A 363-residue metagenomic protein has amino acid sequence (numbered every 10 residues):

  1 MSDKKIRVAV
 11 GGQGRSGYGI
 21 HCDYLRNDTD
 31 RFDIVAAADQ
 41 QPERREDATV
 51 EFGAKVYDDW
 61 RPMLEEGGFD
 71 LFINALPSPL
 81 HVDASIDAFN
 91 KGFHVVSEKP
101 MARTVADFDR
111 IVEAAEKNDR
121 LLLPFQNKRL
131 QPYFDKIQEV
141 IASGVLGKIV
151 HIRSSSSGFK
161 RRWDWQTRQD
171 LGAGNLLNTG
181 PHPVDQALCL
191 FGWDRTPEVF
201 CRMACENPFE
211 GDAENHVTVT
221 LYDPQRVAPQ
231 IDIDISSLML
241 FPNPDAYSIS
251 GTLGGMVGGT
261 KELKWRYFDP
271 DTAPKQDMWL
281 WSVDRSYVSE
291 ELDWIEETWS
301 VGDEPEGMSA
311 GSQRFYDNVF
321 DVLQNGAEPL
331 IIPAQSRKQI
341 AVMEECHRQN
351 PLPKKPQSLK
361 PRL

Functional and structural regions predicted by a protein language model:
M1-E51, L363: N-terminal Rossmann-like dinucleotide-binding module
M1-K5, V10, L71-I73, R120 (+1 more regions): C-terminal helix-rich "cap/oligomerization" subdomain common to oxidoreductases
S16-G17, K128-G211, P353: Predominantly a Rossmann-like dinucleotide-binding segment in NAD(P)-dependent oxidoreductases
A54-A114, G311-R314: Beta-loop-alpha module in the N-terminal Rossmann-like domain of NAD(P)-dependent dehydrogenases, especially those
R110-N127, K148-I152: Rossmann-fold dehydrogenase core element
P181, P208, D234-F241: Glycine-rich phosphate/pyrophosphate-binding beta-alpha loops
V219-R226, I249-G251: Active-site beta-strand termini and strand-to-loop segments that position acidic
S248, L253-L330, K355-L363: C-terminal glycine/acidic-rich active-site capping loop/insertion
